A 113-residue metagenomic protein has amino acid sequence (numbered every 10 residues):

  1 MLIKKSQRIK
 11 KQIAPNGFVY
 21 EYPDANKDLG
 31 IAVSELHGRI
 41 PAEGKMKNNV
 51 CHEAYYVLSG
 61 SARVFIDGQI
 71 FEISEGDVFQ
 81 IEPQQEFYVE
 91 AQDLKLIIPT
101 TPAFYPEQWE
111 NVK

Functional and structural regions predicted by a protein language model:
M1-I13: Catalytic-core "active-site belt" of small-molecule-metabolizing enzymes, emphasizing His/Asp/Glu-rich regions
L2-I3, D28-G30, R39, Q92-K113: Double-stranded beta-helix
K4, G68-Q84: Short acidic-glycine-tyrosine-enriched beta hairpin
K10-M46, Q108-W109: A short glycine-rich, His/Asp/Glu-containing loop-to-beta-strand
A25, N49-V50, V57, S74 (+2 more regions): A short, compositionally biased micro-patch
K27-A32, E53, G60, P83: A generic structural signal for short beta-strands and their flanking turns/coil linkers
N48-E75, W109-N111: A short beta-strand-loop-beta hairpin characteristic of the jelly-roll/cupin
V64-F65, I81, E86-Q92, L96-I98: Short beta-strand His + acidic residue motifs that chelate non-heme Fe in jelly-roll/DSBH and cupin folds
